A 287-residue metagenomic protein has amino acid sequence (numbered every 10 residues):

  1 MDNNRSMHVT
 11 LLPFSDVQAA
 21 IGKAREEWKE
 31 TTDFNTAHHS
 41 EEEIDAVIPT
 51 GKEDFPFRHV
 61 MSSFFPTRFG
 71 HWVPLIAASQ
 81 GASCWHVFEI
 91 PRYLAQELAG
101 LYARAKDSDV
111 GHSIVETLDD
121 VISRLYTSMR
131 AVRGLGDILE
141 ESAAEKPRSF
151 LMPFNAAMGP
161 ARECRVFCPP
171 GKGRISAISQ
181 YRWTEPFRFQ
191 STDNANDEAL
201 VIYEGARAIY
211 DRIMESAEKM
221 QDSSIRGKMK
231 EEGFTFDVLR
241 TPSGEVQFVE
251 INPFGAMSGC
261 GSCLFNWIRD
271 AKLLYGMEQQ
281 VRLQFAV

Functional and structural regions predicted by a protein language model:
M1-L125: Conserved N-proximal alpha/beta basic substrate-recognition cap immediately N-terminal to, or forming the N-lobe
Q18, Q80, Q96, Q180 (+5 more regions): Residue-identity detector for glutamine
C84, C164, C168, C260-C263: Generic recognition of cysteine residues
D109-L200, G205-M229, G233-F248, P253-F254: Phosphate-binding site of ATP-dependent enzymes
M229, P242-V287: C-terminal active-site "lid" helix and adjoining low-complexity regulatory extension at the edge of ATP-using catalytic
